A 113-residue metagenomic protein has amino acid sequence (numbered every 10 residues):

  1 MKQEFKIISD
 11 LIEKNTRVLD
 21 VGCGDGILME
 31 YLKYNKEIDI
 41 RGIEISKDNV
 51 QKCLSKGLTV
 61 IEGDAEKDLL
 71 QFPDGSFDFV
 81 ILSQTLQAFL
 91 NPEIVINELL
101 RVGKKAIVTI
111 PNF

Functional and structural regions predicted by a protein language model:
M1-N15: Conserved alpha-helix/loop element of class I SAM-dependent methyltransferases that forms part of the SAM/SAH-binding
G22-G24: Class I SAM-dependent methyltransferase "Motif I" SAM/SAH-binding loop
G26-E30: Glycine-rich SAM-binding Motif I of class I
Y31-D68: Class I SAM-dependent methyltransferase SAM/SAH-binding core
D68-D74: Short conserved loop adjoining the S-adenosyl-L-methionine
F79-L90: A short SAM/SAH-binding and catalytic strip from SAM-dependent methyltransferases
F89-V102: A short, conserved alpha-helix within the catalytic core of class I
G103-P111: Conserved beta-strand signature within the Rossmann-like core of class I S-adenosyl-L-methionine
